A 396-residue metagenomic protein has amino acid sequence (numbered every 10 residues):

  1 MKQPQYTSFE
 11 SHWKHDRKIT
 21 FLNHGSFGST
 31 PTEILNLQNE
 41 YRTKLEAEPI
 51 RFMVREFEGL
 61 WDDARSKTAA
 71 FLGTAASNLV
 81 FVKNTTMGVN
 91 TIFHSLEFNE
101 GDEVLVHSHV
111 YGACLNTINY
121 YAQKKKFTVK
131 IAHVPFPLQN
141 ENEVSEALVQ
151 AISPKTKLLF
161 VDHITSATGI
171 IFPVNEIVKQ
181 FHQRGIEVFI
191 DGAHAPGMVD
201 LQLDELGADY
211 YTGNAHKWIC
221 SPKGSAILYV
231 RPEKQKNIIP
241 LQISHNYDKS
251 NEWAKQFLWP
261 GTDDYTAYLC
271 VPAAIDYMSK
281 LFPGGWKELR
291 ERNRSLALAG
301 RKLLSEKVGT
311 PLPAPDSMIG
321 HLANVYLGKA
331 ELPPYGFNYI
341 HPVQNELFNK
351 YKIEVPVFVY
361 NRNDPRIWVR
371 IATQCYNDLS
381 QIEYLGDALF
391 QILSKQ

Functional and structural regions predicted by a protein language model:
M1-Q396: Pyridoxal 5′-phosphate
